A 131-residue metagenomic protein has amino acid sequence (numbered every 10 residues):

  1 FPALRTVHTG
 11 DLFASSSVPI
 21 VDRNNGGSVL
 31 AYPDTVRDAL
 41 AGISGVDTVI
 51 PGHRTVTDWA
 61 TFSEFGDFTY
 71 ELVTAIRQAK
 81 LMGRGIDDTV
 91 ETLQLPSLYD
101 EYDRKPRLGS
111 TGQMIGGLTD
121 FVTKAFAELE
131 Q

Functional and structural regions predicted by a protein language model:
F1-A75: Metallo-beta-lactamase
A41-V46, T55-Q131: Accessory terminal helices/loops
